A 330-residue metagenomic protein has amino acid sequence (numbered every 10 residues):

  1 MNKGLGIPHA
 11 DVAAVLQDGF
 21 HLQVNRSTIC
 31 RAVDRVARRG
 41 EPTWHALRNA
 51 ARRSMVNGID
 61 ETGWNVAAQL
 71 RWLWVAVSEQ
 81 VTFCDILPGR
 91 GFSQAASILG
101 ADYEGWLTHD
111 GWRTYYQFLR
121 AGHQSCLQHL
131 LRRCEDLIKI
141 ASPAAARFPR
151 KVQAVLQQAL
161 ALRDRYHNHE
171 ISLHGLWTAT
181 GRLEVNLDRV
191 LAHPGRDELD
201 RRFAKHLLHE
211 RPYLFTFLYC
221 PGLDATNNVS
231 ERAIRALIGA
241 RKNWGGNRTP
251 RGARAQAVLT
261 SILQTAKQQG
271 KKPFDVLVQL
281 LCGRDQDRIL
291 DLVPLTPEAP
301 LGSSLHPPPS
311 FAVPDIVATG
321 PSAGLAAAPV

Functional and structural regions predicted by a protein language model:
M1-G320, G324-V330: Catalytic center-proximal scaffold of phosphoryl-transfer enzymes
